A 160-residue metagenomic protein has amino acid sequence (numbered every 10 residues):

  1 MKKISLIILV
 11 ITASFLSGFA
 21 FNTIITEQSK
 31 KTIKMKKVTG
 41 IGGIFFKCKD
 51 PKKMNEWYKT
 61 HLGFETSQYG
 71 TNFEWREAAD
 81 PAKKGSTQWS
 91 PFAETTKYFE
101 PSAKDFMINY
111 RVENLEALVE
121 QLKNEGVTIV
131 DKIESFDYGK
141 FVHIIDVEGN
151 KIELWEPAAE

Functional and structural regions predicted by a protein language model:
M1-S29: Bacterial Sec-dependent N-terminal signal peptides
A20-G40, Q68-G70, V119-E160: Vicinal oxygen chelate
K30-T32, A93-T96: A generic local structural motif
M35-T39, F45-S90, N124, V142: Core segments of cupin and vicinal oxygen chelate
I41-K49, T96-L122, K140-I145: Vicinal oxygen chelate
E56, T60, E113-N124, T128: Replace "anionic and nucleotidyl ligands
E77, A93, E156-A158: Residue-level signal for short segments within beta-strands and strand-turn junctions of well-structured beta-sheet
